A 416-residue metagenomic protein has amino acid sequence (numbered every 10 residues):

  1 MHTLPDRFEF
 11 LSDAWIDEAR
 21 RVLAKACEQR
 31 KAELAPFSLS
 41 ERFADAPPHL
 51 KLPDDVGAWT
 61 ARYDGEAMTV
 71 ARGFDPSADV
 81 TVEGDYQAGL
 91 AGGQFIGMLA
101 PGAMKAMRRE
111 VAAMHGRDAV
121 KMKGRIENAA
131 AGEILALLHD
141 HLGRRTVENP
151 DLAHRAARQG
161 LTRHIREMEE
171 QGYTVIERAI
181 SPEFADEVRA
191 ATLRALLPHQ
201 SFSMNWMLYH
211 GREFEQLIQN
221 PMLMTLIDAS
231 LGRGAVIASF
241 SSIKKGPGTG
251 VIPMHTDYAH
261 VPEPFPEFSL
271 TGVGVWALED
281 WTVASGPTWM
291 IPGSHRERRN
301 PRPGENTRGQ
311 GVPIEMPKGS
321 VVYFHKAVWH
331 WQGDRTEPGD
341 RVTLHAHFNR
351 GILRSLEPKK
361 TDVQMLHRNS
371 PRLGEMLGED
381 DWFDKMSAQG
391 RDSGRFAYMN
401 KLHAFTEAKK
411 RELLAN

Functional and structural regions predicted by a protein language model:
M1-R158: Feature captures hydrophobic
F43-D45, G124-I126, S241, T256-Y258 (+3 more regions): Short, structured patches in soluble enzyme cores that scaffold and shape functional sites
S77, D85, G89-K105, N220-M224 (+3 more regions): Short acidic (Asp/Glu) patches
A78-V80, V111, G116-D118, M122 (+5 more regions): Generic beta-strand structural signal
V147-P264: Non-heme Fe(II)-dependent double-stranded beta-helix
S181-E183, S242-K245, A259, W281-V283 (+3 more regions): Short, solvent-exposed loop/turn segments at secondary-structure junctions
G250-E315, L353-V363: Catalytic core of non-heme Fe(II) oxygenases with the double-stranded beta-helix
R298-Y323, A327-V328, G333-N416: Conserved double-stranded beta-helix
